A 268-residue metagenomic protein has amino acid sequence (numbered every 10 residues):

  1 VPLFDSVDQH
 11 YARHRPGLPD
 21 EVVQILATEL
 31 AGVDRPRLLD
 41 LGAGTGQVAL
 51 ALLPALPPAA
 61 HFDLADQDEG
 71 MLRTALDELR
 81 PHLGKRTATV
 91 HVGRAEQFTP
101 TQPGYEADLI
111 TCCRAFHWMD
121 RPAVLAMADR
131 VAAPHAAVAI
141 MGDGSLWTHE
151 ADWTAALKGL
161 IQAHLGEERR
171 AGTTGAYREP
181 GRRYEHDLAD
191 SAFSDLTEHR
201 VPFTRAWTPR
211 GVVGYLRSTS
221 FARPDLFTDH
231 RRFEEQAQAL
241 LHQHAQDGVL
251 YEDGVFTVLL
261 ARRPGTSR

Functional and structural regions predicted by a protein language model:
P2-P16: Class I SAM-dependent methyltransferase Rossmann-like catalytic core, especially the SAM/SAH-binding loop
P16-P36: Conserved alpha-helix/loop element of class I SAM-dependent methyltransferases that forms part of the SAM/SAH-binding
R37, T45-F98: Class I SAM-dependent methyltransferase SAM/SAH-binding core
L41: Conserved beta-strand/loop positions that form the S-adenosyl-L-methionine
Q47, R182-R268: Conserved Class I S-adenosyl-L-methionine
P100-I110: A short acidic, Gly/Pro-enriched loop at the edge of an enzyme's catalytic core that lines a small-molecule cofactor
M119-A128: A short, conserved alpha-helix within the catalytic core of class I
D129-R130, P134-F203: Conserved catalytic/acceptor-binding region of the Class I
